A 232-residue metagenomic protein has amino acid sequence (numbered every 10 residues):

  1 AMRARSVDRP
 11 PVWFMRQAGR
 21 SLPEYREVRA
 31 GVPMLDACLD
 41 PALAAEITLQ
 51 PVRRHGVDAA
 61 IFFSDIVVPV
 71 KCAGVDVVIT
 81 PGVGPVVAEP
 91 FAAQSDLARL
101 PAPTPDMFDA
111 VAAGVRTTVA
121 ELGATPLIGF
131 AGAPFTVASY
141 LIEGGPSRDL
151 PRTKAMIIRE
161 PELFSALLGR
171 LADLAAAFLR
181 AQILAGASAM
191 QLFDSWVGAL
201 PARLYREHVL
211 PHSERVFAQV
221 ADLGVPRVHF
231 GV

Functional and structural regions predicted by a protein language model:
A1-C72, V77-P81: N-terminal basic, low-complexity leaders that serve as flexible interaction/assembly modules and, when applicable, as
M15-R20, D65-V67, G82-V83, A131-S147: Short glycine-enriched loops at secondary-structure junctions
A30-M34, A93-P103, I157-F164: Short glycine/proline- and acidic residue-enriched helix-loop micro-motifs that form flexible lids or anion-recognition
K71-D76, P90, A138-E143: Short, conserved acidic/polar surface loops in the N-terminal third of protein domains
V78-A92, S147-K154: A charged helix-plus-loop insertion that forms the helical arch/lid used to bind and gate nucleic-acid substrates
G82-E121, T125: A gly/proline- and charged-residue-enriched helix-loop-helix capping module
M107-V232: Active-site loop segments of alpha/beta catalytic cores
